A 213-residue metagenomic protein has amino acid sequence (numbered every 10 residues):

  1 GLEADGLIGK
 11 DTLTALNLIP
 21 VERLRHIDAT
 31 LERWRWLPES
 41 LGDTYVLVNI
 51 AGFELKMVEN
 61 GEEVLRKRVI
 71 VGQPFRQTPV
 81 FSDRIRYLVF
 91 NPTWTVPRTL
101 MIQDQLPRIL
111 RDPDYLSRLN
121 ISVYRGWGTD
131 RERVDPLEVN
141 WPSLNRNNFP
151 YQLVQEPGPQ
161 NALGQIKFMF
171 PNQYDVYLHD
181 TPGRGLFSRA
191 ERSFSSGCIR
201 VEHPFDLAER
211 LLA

Functional and structural regions predicted by a protein language model:
L2-E3, K10-A213: Well-ordered beta-sheet/strand-loop patches within structured domains
